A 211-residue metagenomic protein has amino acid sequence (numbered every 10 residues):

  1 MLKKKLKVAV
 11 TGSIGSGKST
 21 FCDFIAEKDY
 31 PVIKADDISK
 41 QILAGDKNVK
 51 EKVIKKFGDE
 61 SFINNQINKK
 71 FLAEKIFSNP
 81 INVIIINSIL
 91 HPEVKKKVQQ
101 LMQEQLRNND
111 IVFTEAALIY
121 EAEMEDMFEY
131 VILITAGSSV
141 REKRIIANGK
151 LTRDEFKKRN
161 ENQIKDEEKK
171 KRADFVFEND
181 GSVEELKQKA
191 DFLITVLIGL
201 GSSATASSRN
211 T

Functional and structural regions predicted by a protein language model:
M1-D37: Walker A (P-loop) phosphate-binding motif
K7, V32, I111, E125 (+2 more regions): Hydrophobic "anchor" residues on beta-strands that sit immediately upstream of conserved functional sites
T20-D23, P31-A44, D59, F77 (+1 more regions): N-terminal polybasic phosphate/anion-binding patch
D37-D110: ATP-dependent small-molecule kinase phosphotransfer cores that center on conserved nucleotide phosphate-binding segments
K50-I54, S138-K143, R153, K157: An amphipathic alpha-helix signature
K97-V98, Q105, D126-M127, A147-V196: Small-molecule kinase domains that catalyze NTP-dependent phosphoryl transfer to phosphate-bearing small molecules
Q99-R107, I111-A147: ATP-dependent NMP and nucleoside kinases share a basic, alpha-helical "lid"
G199-T211: A short, charged, Gly/Pro-tolerant segment at domain boundaries
